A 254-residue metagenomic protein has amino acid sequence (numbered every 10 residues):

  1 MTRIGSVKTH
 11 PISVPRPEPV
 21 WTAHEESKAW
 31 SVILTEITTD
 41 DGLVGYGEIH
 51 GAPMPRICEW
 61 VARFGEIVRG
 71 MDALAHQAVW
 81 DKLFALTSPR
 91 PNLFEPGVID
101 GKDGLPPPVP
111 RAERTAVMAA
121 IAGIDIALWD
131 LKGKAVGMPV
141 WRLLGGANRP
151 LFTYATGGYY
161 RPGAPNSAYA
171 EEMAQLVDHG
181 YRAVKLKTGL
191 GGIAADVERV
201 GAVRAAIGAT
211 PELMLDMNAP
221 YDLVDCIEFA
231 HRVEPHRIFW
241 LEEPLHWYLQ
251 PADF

Functional and structural regions predicted by a protein language model:
M1-H50: Structured beta-strand/loop patches that form or line metal/cofactor-binding pockets in enzymes
I4, G42, I124, G137 (+3 more regions): Conserved, mostly hydrophobic/aromatic
T38-A135: Metal- or metallocofactor-binding catalytic centers and their adjacent structured scaffolds across diverse enzyme
D41, P110, V136-R161, R199 (+1 more regions): N-terminal small/glycine-rich loop or linker at the start of catalytic domains across soluble metabolic enzymes
G47, T153-T156, R182-L186, P211-M217 (+1 more regions): Hydrophobic faces of well-ordered beta-strands that scaffold small-molecule active sites in alpha/beta enzyme cores
L93-G101, K185-R199: Glycine-rich, proline-tolerant flexible connector loops at the mouths of alpha/beta enzymes
P150-A168, T188-G189, M217-L223: Active-site mouth loops of central-metabolism enzymes
G191-F254: Catalytic core of soluble alpha/beta enzymes
